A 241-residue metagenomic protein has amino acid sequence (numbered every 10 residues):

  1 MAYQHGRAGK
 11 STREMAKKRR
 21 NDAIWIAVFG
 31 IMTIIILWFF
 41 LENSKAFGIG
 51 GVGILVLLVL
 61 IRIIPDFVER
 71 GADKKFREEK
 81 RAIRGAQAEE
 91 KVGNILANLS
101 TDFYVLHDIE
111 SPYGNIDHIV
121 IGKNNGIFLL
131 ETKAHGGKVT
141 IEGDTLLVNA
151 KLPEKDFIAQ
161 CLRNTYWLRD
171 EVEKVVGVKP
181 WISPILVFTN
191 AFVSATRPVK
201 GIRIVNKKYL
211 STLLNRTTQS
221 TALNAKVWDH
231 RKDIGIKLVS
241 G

Functional and structural regions predicted by a protein language model:
M1-G114, G122-F128, K151-G241: Surface-exposed interaction regions that form or flank ligand-binding interfaces
I121-T145: Active-site beta-strand-loop-beta-strand hairpin of nuclease catalytic cores that positions key catalytic residues
V148: Histidine/lysine/aspartate-rich catalytic loop segments that bind and position anionic ligands
